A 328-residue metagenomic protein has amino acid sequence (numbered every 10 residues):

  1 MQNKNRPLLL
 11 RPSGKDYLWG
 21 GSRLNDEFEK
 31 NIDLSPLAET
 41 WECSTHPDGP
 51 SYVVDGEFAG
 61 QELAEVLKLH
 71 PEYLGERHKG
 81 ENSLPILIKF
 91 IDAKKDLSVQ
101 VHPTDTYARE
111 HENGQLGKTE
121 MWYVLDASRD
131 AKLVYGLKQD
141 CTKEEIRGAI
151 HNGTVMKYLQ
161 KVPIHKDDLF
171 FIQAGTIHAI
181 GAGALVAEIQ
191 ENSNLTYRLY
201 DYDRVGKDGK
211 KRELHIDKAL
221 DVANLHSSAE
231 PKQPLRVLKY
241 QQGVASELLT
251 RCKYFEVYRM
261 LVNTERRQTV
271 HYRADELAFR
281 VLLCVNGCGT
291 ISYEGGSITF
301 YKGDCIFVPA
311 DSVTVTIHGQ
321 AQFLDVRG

Functional and structural regions predicted by a protein language model:
M1-C141, D201-L235, V257: Transition-metal
S83, I91-D96, A127-D130, T176-T196 (+3 more regions): Ligand-binding loop in jelly-roll beta-barrel domains
I88, L97, G114, E120-Y123 (+4 more regions): His/acidic/aromatic-lined binding-pocket segments of jelly-roll/cupin-type domains and related regulatory beta-sandwich
T104, Q173-G175, G183, N263-Q268 (+5 more regions): Tight coil/turn sites that cap or link beta-strands
C141-F171: Active-site glycine-rich loop that binds ribose-phosphate moieties when present
Y158, L169-F171, I177-E230: An exposed, glycine/acidic-rich loop-and-rim segment of catalytic or binding clefts
L159-F171, L185, Y293-S312: Short acidic-glycine-tyrosine-enriched beta hairpin
Q233-I298: Acidic/His-leaning functional-site neighborhoods
